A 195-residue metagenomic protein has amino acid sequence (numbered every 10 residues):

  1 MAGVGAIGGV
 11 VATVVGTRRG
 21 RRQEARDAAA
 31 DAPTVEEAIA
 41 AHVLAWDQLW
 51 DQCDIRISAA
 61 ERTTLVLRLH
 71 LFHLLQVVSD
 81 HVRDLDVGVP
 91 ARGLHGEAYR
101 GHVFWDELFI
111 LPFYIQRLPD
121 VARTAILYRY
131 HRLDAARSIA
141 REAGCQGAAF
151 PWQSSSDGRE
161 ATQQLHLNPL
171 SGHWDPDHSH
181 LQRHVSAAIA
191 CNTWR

Functional and structural regions predicted by a protein language model:
M1-Y99: Acidic/polar, glycine-enriched structural segments that form the non-catalytic walls/loops of the carbohydrate-binding
A41-Q48, P112, I126, T193: Short, Φ-rich (hydrophobic/aromatic) sequence segments
D54-I55, F113, H173-D177: Short coil/turn segments at secondary-structure junctions
A59, Y99-V103, D175-Q182: Alpha-helix N-cap/helix-initiation motif
L67-Q76, D106-D120, R132, A187-R195: Alpha-helical support elements that line or immediately flank enzyme active sites and cofactor-binding pockets
V78-L94, D120-N192: Helix-terminus loop motifs that line ligand-binding clefts
R92-H102, E107-L108, P112-F113: Segments forming glycine/polar-rich beta-alpha architectures that bind adenosine-containing cofactors
